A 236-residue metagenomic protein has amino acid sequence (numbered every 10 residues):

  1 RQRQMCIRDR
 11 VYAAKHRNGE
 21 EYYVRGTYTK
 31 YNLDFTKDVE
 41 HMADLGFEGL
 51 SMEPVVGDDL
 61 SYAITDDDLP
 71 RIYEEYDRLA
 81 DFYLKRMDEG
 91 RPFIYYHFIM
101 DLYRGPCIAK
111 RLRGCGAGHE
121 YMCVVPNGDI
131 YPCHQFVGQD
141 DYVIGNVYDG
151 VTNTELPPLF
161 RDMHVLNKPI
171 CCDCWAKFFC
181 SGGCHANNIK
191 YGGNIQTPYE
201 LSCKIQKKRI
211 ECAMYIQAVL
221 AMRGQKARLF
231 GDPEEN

Functional and structural regions predicted by a protein language model:
Q2-I7: Short, small-residue-biased leader/transition segments that mark boundaries at the very start of proteins
R8-K15: Structured alpha-helical segments in the cores of large, soluble enzyme domains
K15-N127, Q139-V143: Radical SAM enzyme [4Fe-4S]-AdoMet core and its adjacent flexible, acidic and glycine-rich loops/tails across
V137-N236: Flexible mid-to-C-terminal extensions adjoining Fe-S/redox cofactors in radical SAM and related proteins
